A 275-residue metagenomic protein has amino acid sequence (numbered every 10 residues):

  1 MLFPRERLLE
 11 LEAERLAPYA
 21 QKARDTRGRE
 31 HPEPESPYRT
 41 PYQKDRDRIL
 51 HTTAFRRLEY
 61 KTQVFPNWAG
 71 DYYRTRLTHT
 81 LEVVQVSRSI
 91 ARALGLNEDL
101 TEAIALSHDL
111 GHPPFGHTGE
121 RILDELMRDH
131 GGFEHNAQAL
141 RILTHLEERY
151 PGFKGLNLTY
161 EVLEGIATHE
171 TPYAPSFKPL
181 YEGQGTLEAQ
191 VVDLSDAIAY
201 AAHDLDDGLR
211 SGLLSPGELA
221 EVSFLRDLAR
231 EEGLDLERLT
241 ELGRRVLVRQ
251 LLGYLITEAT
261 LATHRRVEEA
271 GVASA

Functional and structural regions predicted by a protein language model:
M1-T80, V84-I90, E98, G119 (+1 more regions): Histidine-centered, transition-metal-coordinating active-site segments
N67-T78, A91-R92, S107-P114, M127-H130: Short coil/turn segments at secondary-structure boundaries
L100-D129, H135-N136: Aspartate-rich (DDxxD/NDxxD/DxxxD) Mg2+/diphosphate-binding motifs and their adjoining helix-loop segments
